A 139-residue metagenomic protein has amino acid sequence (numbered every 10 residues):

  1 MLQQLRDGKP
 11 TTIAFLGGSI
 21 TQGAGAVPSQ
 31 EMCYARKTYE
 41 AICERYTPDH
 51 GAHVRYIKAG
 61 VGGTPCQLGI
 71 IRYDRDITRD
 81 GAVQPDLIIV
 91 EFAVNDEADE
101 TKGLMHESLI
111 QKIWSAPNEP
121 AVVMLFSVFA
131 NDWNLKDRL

Functional and structural regions predicted by a protein language model:
M1-Q4: A short, compositionally biased domain-edge/stem linker segment
R6-K9, M32-L139: Alpha-helical cap/lid subdomain in secreted, periplasmic, or secretory-pathway luminal O-acyl-processing enzymes
P10-V27, V61-P65: Catalytic nucleophile-elbow at a beta strand-turn-alpha helix junction centered on a G-D-S/GDSL motif, marking
